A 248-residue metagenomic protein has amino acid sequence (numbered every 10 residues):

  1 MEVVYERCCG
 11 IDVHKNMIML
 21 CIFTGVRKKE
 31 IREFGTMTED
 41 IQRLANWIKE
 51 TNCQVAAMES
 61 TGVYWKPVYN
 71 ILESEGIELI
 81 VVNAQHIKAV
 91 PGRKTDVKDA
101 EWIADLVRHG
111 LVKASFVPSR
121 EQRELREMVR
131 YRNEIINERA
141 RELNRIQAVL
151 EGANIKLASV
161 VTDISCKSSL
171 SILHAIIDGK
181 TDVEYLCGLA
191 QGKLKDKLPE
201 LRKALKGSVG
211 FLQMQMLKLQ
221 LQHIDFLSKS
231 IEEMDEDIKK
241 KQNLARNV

Functional and structural regions predicted by a protein language model:
M1-V248: A detector of single, family-specific signature residues that are central to catalytic or substrate-handling motifs
